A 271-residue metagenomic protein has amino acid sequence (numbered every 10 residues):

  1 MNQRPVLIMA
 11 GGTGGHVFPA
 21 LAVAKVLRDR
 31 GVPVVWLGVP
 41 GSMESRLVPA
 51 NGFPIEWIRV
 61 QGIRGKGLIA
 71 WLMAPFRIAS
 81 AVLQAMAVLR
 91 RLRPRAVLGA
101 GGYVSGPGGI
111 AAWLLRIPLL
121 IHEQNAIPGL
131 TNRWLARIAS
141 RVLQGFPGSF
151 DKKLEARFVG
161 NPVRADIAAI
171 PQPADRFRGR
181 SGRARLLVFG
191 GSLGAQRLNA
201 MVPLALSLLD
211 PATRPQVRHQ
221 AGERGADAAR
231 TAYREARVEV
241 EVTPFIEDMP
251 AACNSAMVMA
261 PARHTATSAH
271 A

Functional and structural regions predicted by a protein language model:
Q3-G11, R30-S80, E223-G225: Conserved nucleotide-sugar phosphate-binding/catalytic loop shared by glycosyltransferases and other
H16-L27: Short amphipathic alpha-helix
P33, M43, P54, W113-P173: Active-site-proximal region of nucleotide-activated glycan assembly enzymes, centered on histidine/acidic-rich loops
S42-R46, A96-L115: An aromatic- and histidine-rich active-site surface loop
L47, Q172-A256: Donor-nucleotide binding loops and adjacent catalytic segments primarily of GT-B fold Leloir glycosyltransferases
G65-A96, L114: An amphipathic, basic-hydrophobic alpha-helix
R90, L135, A251-A252: Structural alpha-helical scaffold elements that stabilize or flank donor/cofactor-binding regions in carbohydrate
P94-A96, A251-T267: Acidic donor-binding loop of glycosyltransferase active sites
